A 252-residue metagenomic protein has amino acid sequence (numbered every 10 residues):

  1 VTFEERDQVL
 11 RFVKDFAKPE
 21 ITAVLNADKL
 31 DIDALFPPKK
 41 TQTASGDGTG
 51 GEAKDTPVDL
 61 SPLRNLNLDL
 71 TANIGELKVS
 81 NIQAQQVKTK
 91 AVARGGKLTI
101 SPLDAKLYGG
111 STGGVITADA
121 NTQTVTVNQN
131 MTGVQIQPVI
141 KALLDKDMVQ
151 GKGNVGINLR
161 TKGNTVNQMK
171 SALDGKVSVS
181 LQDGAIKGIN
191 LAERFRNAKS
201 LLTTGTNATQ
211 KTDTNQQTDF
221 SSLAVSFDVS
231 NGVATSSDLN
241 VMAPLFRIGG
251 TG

Functional and structural regions predicted by a protein language model:
V1, Q42-V134, K152-G252: Solvent-exposed beta-strand/coil patches in large extracellular/periplasmic or lumenal scaffold regions
V9-P37, N167-M169: Flexible beta-edge/linker motif
K18, F36-P37, T56, S101 (+1 more regions): Intrinsic-disorder/low-complexity coil detector
I32-F36, I136-I140, I186-N190: Outer-membrane beta-barrel proteins
V58, I140-D145: Extracellular loop and loop/strand-boundary signature of outer-membrane beta-barrel proteins
L144-D147, A224-S226: Beta-strand-rich interaction surfaces with strong enrichment in secreted/lumenal proteins
